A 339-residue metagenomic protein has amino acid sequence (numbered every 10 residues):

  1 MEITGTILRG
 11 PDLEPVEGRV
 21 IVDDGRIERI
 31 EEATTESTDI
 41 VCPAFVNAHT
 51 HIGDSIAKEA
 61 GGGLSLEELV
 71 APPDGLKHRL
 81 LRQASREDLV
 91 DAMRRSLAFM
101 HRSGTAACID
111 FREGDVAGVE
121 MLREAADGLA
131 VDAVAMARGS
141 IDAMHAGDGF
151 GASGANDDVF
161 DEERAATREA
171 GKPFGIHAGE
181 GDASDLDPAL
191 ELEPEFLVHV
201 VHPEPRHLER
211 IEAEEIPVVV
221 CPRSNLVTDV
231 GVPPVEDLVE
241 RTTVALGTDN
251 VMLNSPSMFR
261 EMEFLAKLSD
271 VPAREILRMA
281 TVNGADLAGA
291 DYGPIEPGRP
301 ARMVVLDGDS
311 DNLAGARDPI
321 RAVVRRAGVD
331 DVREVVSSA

Functional and structural regions predicted by a protein language model:
M1-T34: N-terminal metal-binding scaffold of metallo-dependent hydrolase/deaminase domains
G5-T6, V20, G25, H49 (+10 more regions): Divalent metal-coordination and catalytic microenvironments
L8, P300-A339: C-terminal cap of metal-dependent C-N hydrolases
E32-L64: N-terminal cap/recognition module
I40, I56-G128: Alpha-helical scaffold segments that flank or form the walls of functional sites
S85-F99, M136-A143, G181-L186: Short, acidic/polar
I141-P234, V239-M252, V271: Active-site core of metal-dependent hydrolases
E191-L192, P234-N312: His/Asp/Glu-enriched, well-ordered alpha-helical/loop segment that forms or immediately abuts the divalent-metal
